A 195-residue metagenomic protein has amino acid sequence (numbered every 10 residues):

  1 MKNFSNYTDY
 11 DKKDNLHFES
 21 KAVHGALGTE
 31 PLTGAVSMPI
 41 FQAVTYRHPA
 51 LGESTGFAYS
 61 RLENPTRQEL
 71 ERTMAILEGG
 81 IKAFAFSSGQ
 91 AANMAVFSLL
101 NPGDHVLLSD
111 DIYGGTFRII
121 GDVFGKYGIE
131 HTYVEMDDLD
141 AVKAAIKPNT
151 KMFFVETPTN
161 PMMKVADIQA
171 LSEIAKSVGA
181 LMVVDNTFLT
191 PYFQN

Functional and structural regions predicted by a protein language model:
K2-N64, L70-T73: N-terminal "arm"/small-domain region of PLP-dependent enzymes with the aminotransferase-like
Y7-D14, G28, A83-N195: Conserved PLP-enzyme active-site core in the AAT-like
T33, L77-E78, Y127, V178: Residues at alpha-helix termini
T45-M94, L99, G115-D122: Conserved N-terminal alpha-helix of the aminotransferase class I/II PLP-enzyme fold
